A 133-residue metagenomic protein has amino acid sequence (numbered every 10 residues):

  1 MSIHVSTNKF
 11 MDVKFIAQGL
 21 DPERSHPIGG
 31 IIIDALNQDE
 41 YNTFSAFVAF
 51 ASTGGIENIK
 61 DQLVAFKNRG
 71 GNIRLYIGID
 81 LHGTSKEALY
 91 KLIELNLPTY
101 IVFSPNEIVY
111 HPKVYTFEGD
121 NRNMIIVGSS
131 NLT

Functional and structural regions predicted by a protein language model:
M1-T133: PLD/PLD-like phosphodiesterase catalytic module centered on the HKD motif
